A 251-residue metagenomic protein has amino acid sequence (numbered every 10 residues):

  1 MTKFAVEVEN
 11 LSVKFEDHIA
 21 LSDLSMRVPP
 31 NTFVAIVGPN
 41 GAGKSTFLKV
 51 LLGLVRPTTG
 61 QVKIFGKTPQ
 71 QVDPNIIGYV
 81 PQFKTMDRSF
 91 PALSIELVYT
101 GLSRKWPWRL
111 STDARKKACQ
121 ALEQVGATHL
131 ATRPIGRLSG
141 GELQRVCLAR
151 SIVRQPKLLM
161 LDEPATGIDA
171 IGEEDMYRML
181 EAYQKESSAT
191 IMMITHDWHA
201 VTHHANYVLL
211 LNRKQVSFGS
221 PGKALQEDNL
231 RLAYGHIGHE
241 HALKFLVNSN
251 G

Functional and structural regions predicted by a protein language model:
L52: Helix-to-loop junction immediately C-terminal to a conserved catalytic motif
G60-I77: Conserved ABC transporter NBD signature motif
T112-L130: Conserved ABC ATPase "signature" region
P134-L138, E142: Conserved ABC ATPase signature
Q155: Conserved catalytic motifs of ABC-family nucleotide-binding domains
L159-E163: Catalytic Walker B motif of ABC-type/P-loop ATPase nucleotide-binding domains
G222, Q226-G251: ABC ATPase nucleotide-binding domains
